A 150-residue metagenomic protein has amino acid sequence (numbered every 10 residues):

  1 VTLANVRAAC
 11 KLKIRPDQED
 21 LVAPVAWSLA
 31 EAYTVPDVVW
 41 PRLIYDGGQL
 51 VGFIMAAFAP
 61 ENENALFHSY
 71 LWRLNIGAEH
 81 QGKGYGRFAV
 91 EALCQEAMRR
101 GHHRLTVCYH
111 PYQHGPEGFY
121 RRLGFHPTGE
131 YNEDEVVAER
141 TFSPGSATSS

Functional and structural regions predicted by a protein language model:
V1-W72, G77-E79, V90-A92, E96 (+1 more regions): Acetyl-CoA-dependent GNAT
N62-L66, Q113, G145-T148: Short, solvent-exposed loop/turn segments that connect beta-strands within catalytic domains and beta-strand-rich
G77-E79, K83, P111-Y112: Active-site acidic-Proline motif in GNAT/NAT acetyltransferases
G84, G101, G124: Short glycine-rich hinge loops at helix-strand junctions in the catalytic core of two-component histidine kinases
R87, P111-G129: Conserved active-site alpha-helix within GNAT-family acetyltransferase domains
A97-Y109: Conserved GNAT acetyl-CoA-binding A-motif
T106-E117, E133-E135, S143: Conserved beta-strand-loop-alpha-helix junction that forms the acyl-donor binding cleft
H126, Y131-S150: Terminal substrate-recognition subdomain of acyl/acetyltransferases
